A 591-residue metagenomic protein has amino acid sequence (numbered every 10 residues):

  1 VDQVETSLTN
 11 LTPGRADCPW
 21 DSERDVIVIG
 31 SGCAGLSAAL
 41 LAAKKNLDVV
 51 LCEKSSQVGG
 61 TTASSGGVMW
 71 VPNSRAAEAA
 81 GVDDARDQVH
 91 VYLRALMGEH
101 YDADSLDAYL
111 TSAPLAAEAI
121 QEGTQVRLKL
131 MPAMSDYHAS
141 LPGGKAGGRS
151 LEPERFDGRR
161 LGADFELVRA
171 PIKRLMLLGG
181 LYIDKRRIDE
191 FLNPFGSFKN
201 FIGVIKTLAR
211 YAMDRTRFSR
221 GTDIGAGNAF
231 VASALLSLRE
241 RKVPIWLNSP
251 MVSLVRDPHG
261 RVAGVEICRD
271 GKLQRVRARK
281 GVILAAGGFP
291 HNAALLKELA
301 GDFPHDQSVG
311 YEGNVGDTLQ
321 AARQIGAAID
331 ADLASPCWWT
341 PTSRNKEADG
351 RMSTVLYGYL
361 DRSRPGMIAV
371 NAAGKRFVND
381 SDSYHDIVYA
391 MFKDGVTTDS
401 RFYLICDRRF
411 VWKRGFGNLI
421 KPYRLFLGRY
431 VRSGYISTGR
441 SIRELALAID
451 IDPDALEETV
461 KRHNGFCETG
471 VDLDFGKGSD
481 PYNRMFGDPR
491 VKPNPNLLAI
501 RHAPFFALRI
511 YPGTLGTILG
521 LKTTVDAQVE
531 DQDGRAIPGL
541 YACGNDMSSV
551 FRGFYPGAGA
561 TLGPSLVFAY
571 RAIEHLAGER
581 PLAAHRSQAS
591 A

Functional and structural regions predicted by a protein language model:
V1-V26, K44, F551, Y555 (+2 more regions): Extreme N-terminal leader/targeting segments of oxidoreductases
Q3-L8, P13-R15, K54-P244, M367-A369 (+6 more regions): Conserved N-terminal/central alpha/beta ligand/cofactor-binding core
V26-L51: N-terminal Rossmann-like FAD-binding beta1-loop-alpha1 element of flavoenzymes
A139-P142, A146-G147, E154-I202, L319-A321 (+2 more regions): An anion/pyrophosphate-binding glycine-rich loop and adjacent beta-alpha core in soluble alpha-beta enzymes
S219-N228, E240, R269-A348, L562 (+1 more regions): Glycine-rich loop(s) and the adjacent beta-strand/alpha-helix scaffold that form part
S253-V255, R261-V262, A455-V550, F554: A glycine-rich dinucleotide-binding beta-alpha-beta segment and adjacent secondary-structure elements that constitute
A321-A328, E457, P564-A584: Internal hydrophobic alpha-helix adjacent to the cofactor/substrate pocket in enzyme cavities
V396-P504, A572-H575, E579, S587-A591: Helix-rich C-terminal "cap"/substrate-channel and partner-interaction subdomain that packs against the flavin-binding
